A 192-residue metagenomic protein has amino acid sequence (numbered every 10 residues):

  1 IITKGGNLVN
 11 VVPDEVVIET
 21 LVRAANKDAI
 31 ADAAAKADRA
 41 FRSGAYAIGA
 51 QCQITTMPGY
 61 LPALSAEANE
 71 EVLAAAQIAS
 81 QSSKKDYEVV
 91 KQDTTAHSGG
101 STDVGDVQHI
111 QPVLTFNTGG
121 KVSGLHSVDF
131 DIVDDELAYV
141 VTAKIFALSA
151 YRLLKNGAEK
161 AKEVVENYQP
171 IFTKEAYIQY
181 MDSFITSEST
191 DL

Functional and structural regions predicted by a protein language model:
I1-A79, T95-G105: Midchain, well-structured core segments that form catalytic/ion-binding scaffolds
N7, D191-L192: Basic/polar N-terminal segments that are highly enriched at the extreme N-terminus, encompassing both cleavable
A74-A76, S82-K144, L148-S149, L153-D191: Zn-dependent metallopeptidase/amidohydrolase metal-coordination segment
